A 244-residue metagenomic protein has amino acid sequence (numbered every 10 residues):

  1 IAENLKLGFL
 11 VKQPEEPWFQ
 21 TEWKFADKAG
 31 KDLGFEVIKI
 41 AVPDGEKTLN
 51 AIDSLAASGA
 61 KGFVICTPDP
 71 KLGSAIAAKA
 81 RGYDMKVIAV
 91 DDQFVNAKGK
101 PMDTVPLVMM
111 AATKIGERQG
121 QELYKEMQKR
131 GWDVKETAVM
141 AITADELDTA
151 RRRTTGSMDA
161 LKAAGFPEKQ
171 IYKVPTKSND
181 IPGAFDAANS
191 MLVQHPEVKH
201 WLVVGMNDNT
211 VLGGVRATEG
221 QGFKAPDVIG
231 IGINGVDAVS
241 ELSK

Functional and structural regions predicted by a protein language model:
I1-K244: A residue-level marker of the well-folded mature domains of exported/periplasmic proteins
